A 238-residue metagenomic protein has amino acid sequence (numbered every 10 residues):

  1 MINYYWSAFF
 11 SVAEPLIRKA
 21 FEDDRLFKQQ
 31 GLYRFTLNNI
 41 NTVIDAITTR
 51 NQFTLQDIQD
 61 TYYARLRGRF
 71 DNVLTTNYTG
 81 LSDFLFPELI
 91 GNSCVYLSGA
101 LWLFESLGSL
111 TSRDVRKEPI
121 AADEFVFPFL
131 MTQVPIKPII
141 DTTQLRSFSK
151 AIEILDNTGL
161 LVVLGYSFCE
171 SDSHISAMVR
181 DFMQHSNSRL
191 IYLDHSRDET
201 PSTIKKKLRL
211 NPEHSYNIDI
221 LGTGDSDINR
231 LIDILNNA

Functional and structural regions predicted by a protein language model:
M1-F104, I154-N157, E170-D181, L190: Active-site periphery "cap/insert" segments of enzyme catalytic domains
S7, F127, L164-Y166: Short non-domain terminal segments
D23-L26, T42-I47, R113-K117, I136-L145 (+1 more regions): Phosphate-binding glycine-rich loops and adjacent basic patches that engage nucleotide phosphates, nucleic-acid
Y63-A64, Q133, K137, L161: Generic, low-specificity signal for short hydrophobic/alpha-helical stretches with a mild N-terminal bias, encompassing
F84, W102-T111, P201-T203, I228-L231: Short, charged, surface-exposed secondary-structure boundary motifs
G99-A100, E118-E124, S186-R189, Y216-I218: Glycine-rich loops and low-complexity Gly/Arg-rich segments that provide flexible linkers or classic glycine-based
G108-I152: Flexible internal linker/loop segments at domain or repeat junctions
S149-A238: SIR2/sirtuin-family catalytic core signature
